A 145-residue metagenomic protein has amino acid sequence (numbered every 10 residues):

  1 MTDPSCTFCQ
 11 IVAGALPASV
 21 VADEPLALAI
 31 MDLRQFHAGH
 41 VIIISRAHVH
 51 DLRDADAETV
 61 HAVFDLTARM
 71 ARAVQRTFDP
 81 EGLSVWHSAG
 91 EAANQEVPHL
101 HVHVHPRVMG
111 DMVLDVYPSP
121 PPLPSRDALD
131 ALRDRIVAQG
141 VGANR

Functional and structural regions predicted by a protein language model:
M1-R145: HIT superfamily nucleotide-processing domains
